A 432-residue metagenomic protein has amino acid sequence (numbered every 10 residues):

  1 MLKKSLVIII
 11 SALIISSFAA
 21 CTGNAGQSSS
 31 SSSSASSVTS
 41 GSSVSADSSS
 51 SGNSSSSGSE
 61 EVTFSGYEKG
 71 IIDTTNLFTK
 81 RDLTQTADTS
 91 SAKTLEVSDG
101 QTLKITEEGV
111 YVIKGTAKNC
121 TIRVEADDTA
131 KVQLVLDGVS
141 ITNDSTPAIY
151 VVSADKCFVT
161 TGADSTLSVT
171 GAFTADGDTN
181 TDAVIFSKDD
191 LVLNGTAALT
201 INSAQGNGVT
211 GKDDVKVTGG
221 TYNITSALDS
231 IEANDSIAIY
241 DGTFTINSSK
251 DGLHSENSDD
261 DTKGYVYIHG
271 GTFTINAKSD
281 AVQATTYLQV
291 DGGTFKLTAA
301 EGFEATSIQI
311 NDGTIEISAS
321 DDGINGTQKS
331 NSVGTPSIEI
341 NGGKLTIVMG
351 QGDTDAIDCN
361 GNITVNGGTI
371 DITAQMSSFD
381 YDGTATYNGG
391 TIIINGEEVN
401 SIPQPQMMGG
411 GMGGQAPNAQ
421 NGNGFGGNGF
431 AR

Functional and structural regions predicted by a protein language model:
L2-R432: A composition-driven surface/loop motif
